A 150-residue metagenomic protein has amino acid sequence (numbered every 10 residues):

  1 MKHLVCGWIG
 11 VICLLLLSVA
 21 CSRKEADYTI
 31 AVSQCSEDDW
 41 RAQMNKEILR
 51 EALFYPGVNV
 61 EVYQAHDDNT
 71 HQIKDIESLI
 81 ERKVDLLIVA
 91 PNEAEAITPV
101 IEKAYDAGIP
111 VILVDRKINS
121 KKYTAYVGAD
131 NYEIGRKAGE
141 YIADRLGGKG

Functional and structural regions predicted by a protein language model:
M1, L16-K24: Basic/polar N-terminal segments that are highly enriched at the extreme N-terminus, encompassing both cleavable
M1-G7: Positively charged n-region of N-terminal signal peptides that target proteins for export
G7-S18: Bacterial N-terminal signal peptides
C21-G150: A residue-level marker of the well-folded mature domains of exported/periplasmic proteins
